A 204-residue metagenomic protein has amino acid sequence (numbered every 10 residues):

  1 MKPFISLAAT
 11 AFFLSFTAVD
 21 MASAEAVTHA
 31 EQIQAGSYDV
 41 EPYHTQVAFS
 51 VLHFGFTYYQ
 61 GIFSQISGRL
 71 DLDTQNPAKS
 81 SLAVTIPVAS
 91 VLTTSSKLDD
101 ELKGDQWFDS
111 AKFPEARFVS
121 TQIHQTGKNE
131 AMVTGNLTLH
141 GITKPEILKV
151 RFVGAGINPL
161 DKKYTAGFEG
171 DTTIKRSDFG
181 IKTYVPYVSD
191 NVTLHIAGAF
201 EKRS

Functional and structural regions predicted by a protein language model:
M1-F4: Positively charged n-region of N-terminal signal peptides that target proteins for export
L7-T17: Bacterial N-terminal signal peptides
M21-S204: Low-complexity, acidic/polar, glycine-enriched regions of mature
